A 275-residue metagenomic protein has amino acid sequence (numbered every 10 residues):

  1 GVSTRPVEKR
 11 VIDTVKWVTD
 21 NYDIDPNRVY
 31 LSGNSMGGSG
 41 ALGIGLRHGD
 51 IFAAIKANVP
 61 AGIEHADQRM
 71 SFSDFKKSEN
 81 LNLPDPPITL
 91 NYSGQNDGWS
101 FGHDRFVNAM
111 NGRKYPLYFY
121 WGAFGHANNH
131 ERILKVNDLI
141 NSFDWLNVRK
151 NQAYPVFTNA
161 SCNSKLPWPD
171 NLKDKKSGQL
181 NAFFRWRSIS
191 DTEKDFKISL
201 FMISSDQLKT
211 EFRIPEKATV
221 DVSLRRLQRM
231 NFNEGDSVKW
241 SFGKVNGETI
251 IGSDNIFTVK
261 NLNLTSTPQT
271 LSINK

Functional and structural regions predicted by a protein language model:
G1-M36, L46, I51: Gly/Ser-rich "nucleophile elbow"/oxyanion-hole loop immediately N-terminal to the catalytic nucleophile in hydrolases
V2-D13, W99-Y115, G235-N246: Extracellular low-complexity, Gly/Ser/Thr-rich intrinsically disordered linkers and protease-sensitive activation/hinge
V18-D25, F75-P84, R229-N231: Surface-exposed acidic, glycine-flexible loop patches that form ligand/cofactor-binding and adhesion interfaces
Y22, H48, F52, V59 (+2 more regions): A generic secondary-structure signal for well-formed alpha-helical elements
L31-N34, S39-D85: Hydrolase active-site cap/lid region
I51, D85-P87, A218, D236: Residues that flank catalytic or metal-binding motifs in active/ligand-binding sites
A61-N151: The feature captures the conserved acid-bearing segment of alpha/beta-hydrolase catalytic domains
R113-Y118, F124-N274: Alpha/beta-hydrolase-fold serine-hydrolase catalytic core, especially in secreted/extracellular enzymes
